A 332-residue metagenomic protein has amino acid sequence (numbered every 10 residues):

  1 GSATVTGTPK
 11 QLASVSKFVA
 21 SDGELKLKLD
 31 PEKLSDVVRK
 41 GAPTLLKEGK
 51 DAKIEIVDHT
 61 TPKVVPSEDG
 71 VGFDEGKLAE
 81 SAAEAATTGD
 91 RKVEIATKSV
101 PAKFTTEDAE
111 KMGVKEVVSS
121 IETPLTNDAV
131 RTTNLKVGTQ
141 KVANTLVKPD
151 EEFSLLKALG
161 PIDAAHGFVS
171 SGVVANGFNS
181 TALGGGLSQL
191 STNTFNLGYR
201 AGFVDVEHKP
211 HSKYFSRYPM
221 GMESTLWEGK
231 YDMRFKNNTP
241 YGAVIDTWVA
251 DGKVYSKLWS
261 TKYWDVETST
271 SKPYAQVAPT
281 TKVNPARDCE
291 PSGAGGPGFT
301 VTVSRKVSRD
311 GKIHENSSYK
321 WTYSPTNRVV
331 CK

Functional and structural regions predicted by a protein language model:
G1-K332: Well-ordered beta-sheet/strand-loop patches within structured domains
